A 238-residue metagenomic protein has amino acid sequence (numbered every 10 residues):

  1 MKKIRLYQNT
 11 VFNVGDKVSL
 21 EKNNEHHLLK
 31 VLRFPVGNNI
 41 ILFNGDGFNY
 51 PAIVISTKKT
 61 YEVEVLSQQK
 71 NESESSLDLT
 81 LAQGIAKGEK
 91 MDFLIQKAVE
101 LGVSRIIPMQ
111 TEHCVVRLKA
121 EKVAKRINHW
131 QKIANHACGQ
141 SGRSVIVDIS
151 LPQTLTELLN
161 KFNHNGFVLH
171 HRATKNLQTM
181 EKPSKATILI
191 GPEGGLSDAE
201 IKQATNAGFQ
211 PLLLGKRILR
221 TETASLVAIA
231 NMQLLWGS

Functional and structural regions predicted by a protein language model:
M1-K70: N-terminal positively charged helical leader segments and presequences
V11, Q68, Q110-H113, K216-R217: Short, ordered loop/turn segments at secondary-structure junctions
V18-L20, S76-T80, S184-T187, N206-L214: Glycine/charged-rich beta-loop-alpha catalytic/anionic-binding loops adjacent to active sites
I40, V63, I146-S150, P211: Generic structural signal for residues in well-ordered beta-strands
E72-N165: RNA substrate-binding interface of SAM-dependent RNA methyltransferases
F162-I201, Q210-L212: Active-site/ligand-binding-proximal alpha/beta "capping" segment
D198-S238: Structured adenosyl-cofactor binding patch, chiefly the S-adenosyl-L-methionine
